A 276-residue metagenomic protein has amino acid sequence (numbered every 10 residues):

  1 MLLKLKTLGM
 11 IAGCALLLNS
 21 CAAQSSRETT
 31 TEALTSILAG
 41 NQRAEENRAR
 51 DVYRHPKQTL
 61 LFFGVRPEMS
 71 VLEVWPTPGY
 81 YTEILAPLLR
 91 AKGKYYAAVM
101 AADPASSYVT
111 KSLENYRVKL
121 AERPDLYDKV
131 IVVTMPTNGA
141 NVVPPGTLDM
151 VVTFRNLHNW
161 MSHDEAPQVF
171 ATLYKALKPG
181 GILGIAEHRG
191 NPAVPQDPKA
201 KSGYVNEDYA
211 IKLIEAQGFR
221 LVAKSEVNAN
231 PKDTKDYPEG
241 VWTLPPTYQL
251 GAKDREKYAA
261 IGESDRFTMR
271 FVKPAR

Functional and structural regions predicted by a protein language model:
N19-S20: C-terminal motif of bacterial Sec signal peptides marking the signal peptidase cleavage site
E32-P67, Y80: Class I SAM-dependent methyltransferase Rossmann-like catalytic core, especially the SAM/SAH-binding loop
P67-T77: Conserved class I S-adenosyl-L-methionine
A86-P87, A166-P179: A short glycine-rich, Lys/Arg-flanked "PGG" loop and its adjoining helix->strand segment in the class I
Y96-A98, G180-H188: Conserved beta-strand signature within the Rossmann-like core of class I S-adenosyl-L-methionine
Y127, N141-V151: A short acidic, Gly/Pro-enriched loop at the edge of an enzyme's catalytic core that lines a small-molecule cofactor
P136-N138, N159-T172: A short, conserved alpha-helix within the catalytic core of class I
Y258-R276: C-terminal lobe and adjacent flexible extensions of AdoMet/dcAdoMet transferase-like proteins
